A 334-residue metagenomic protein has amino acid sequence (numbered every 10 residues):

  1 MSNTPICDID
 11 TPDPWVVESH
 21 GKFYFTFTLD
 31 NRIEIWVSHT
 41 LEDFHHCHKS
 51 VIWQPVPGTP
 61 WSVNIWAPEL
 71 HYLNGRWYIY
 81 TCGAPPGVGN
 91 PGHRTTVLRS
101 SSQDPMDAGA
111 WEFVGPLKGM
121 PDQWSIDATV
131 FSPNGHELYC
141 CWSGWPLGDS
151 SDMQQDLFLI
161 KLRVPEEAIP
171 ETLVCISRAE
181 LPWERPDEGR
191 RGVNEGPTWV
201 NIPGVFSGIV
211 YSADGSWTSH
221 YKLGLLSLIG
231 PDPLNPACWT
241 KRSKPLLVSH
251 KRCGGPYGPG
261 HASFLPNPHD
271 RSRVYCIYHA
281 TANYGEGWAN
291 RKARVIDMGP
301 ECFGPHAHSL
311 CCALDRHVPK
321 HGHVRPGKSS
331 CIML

Functional and structural regions predicted by a protein language model:
M1-L334: Carbohydrate-active catalytic/glycan-binding domains of CAZyme proteins, especially the secreted or lumenal ectodomains
